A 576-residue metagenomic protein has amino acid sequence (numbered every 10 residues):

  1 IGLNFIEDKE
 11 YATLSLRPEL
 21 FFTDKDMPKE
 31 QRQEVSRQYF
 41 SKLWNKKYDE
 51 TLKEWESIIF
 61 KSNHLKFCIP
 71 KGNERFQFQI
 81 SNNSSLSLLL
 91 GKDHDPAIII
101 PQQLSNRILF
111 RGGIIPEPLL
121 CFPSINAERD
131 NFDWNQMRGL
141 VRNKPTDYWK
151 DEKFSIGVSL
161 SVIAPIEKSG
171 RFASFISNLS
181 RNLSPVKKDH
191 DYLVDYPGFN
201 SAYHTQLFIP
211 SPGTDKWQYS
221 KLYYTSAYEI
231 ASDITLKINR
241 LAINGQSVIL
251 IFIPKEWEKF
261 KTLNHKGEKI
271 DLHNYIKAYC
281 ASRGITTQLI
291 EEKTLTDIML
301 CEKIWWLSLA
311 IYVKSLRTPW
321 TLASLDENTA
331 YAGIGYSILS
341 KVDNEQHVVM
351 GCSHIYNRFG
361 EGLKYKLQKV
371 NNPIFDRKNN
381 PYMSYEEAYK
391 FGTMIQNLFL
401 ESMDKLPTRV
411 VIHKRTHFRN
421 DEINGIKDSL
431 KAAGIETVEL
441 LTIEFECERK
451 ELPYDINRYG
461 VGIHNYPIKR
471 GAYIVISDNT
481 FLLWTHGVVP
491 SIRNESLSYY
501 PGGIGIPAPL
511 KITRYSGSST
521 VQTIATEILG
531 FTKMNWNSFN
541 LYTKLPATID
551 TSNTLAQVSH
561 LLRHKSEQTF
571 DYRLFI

Functional and structural regions predicted by a protein language model:
I1-E30, D195, F199-P212, Q218-A227 (+2 more regions): Long, contiguous domain-sized segments
I1-Q288, P373-P381, T569-I576: Extended, highly charged clamp/arch subdomains and adjacent linkers that form or line substrate-binding channels
